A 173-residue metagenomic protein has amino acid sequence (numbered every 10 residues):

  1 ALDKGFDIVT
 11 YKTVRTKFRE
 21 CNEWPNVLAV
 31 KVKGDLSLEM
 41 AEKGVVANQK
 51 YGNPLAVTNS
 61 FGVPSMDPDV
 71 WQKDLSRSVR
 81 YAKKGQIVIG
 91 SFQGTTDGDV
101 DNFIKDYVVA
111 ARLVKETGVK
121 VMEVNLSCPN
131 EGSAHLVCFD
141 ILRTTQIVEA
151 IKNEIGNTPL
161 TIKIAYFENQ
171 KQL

Functional and structural regions predicted by a protein language model:
L2-L173: Active-site entrance/lid segments in N-terminal catalytic domains of soluble metabolic enzymes
